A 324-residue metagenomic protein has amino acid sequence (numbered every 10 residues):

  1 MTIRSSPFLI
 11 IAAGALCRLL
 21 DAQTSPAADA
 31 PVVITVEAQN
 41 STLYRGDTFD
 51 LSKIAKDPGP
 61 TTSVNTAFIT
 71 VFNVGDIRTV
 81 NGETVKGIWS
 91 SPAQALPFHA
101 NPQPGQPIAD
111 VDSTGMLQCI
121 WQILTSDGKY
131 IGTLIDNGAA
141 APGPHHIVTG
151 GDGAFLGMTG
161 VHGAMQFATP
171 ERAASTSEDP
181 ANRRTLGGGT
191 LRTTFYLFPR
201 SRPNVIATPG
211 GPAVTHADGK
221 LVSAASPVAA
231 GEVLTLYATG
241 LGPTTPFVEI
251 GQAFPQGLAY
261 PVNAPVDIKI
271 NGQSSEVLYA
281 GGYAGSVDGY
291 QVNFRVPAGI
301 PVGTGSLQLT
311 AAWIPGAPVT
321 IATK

Functional and structural regions predicted by a protein language model:
M1-S5: Positively charged n-region of N-terminal signal peptides that target proteins for export
P7-D21: Bacterial N-terminal signal peptides
L9-A13, V148, L221, N293: Preference for short coil/turn "hinge" residues that link or interrupt alpha-helices
L9-I10, H145, D218, A311: Homeobox/homeodomain signature
Q23-R202: Beta-strand-enriched cores of mature, soluble protein domains
T24-P26, V33, Y44-D47, L51-K53 (+3 more regions): A sequence-level detector for low-complexity, Ser/Thr- and acidic-rich stretches
